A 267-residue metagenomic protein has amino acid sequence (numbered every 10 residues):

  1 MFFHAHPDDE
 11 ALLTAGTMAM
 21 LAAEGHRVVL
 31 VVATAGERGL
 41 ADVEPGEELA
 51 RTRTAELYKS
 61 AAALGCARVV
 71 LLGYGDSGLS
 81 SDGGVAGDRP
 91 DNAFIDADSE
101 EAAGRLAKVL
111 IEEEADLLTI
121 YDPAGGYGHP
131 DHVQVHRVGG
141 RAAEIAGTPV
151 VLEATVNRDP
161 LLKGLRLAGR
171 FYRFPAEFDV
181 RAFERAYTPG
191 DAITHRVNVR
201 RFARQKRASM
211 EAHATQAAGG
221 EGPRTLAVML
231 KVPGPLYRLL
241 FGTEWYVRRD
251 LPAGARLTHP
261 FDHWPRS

Functional and structural regions predicted by a protein language model:
M1, N92, D96-S267: Metal-dependent de-N-acetylase/amidase catalytic core
M1-E114, R141, I145, V247-D250: Active-site rim/loop-helix segments in enzyme catalytic domains that contact anionic ligands
